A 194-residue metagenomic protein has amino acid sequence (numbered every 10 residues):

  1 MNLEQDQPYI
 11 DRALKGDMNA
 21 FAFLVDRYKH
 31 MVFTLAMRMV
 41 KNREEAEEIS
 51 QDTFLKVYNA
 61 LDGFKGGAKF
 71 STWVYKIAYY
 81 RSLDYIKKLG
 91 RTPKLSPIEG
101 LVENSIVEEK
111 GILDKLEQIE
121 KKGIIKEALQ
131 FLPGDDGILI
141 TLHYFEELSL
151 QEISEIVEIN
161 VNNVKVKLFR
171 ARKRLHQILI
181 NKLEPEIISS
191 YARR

Functional and structural regions predicted by a protein language model:
N2-L3, R12, K94-S96, I124 (+3 more regions): C-terminal edge and immediately downstream basic/flexible tail or linker adjoining helix-turn-helix-like DNA-binding
L3, T92-Q118: Internal acidic/polar
L14-F23, F33-D52, I156, V161 (+1 more regions): Short, charged helix-capping/linker segments at alpha-helix termini
L14-K15, K41, F54-K69, K88-L89: Sigma70-family region 2
R27-H30, R38-M39, T141-L148: Short helix-capping/turn signature of helix-turn-helix
T34, E48-L55, A68-Y80: Structural recognition of an alpha-helix C-terminal capping motif at a helix-to-coil junction
D62-K65, K76-S96, Q118: Arg/Lys-rich amphipathic alpha helix in sigma70-family domain 2
L83, A128, D136, F145 (+2 more regions): DNA-recognition helix of helix-turn-helix
